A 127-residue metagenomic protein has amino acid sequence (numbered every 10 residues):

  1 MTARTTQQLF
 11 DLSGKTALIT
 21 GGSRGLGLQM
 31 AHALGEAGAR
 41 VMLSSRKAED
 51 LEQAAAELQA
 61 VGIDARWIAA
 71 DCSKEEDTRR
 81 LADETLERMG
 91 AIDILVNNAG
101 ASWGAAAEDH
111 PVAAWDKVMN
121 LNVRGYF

Functional and structural regions predicted by a protein language model:
M1-K15: Flexible N-terminal pre-Rossmann segment of NAD(P)-dependent oxidoreductases
T16, S23-R24: Conserved glycine-rich cofactor-binding loop
A37-Q53: Conserved glycine-rich Rossmann-like NAD(P)H-binding loop of the short-chain dehydrogenase/reductase
A48-E49, A69-L81, V112: The beta1-alpha1 cofactor-binding region of Rossmann-like NAD(H)/NADP(H)-dependent oxidoreductases
V61-D64, E84-L95, W103, A114: A glycine-rich helix->loop->beta "capping" turn within Rossmann-like NAD(P)(H)-dependent oxidoreductase domains
G100-A106: Helix N-cap/beta-alpha junction loops of NAD(P)-dependent oxidoreductase domains
A106-A107, P111-D116: Substrate-binding pocket helix/loop in short-chain dehydrogenase/reductase
